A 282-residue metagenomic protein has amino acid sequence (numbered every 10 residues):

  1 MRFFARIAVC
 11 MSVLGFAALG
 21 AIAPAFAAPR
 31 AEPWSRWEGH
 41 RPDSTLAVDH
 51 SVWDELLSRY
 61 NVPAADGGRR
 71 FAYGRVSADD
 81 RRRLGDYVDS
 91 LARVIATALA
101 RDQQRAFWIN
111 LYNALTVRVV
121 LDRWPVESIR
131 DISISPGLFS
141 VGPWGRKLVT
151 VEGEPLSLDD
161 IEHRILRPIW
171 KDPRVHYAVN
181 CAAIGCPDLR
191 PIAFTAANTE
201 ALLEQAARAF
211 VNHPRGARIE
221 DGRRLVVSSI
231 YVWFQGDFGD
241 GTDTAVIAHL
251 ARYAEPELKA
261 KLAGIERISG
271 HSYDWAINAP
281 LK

Functional and structural regions predicted by a protein language model:
M1-R6: Positively charged n-region of N-terminal signal peptides that target proteins for export
A8-A21: Bacterial N-terminal signal peptides
F26-K282: Interaction/scaffold regions that mediate signaling and macromolecular assembly across diverse proteins
